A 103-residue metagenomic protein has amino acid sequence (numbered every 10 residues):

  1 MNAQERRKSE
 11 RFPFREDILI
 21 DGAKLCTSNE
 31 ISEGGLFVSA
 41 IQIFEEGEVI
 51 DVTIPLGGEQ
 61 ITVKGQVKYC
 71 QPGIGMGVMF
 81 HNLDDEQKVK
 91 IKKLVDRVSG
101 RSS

Functional and structural regions predicted by a protein language model:
M1-E33, K92-S103: N-terminal helix initiation/capping motif
S9, S39-F44: Short, surface-exposed secondary-structure edge patches
F14-D17, L36, V63, G75-M76: Short aromatic-glycine-enriched beta-strand elements
E16-L19, G47-Q60: Short conserved beta-strand and strand-loop elements enriched in small hydrophobics with frequent Asp/Gly
I20, E30, V67-Y69, N82: A residue-level detector for short acidic-glycine micro-motifs
E30, E59-K64: Short, Lys/Arg- and Gly-enriched loop/turn segments at beta-strand edges
L36-A40, G73-N82: Short, solvent-exposed secondary-structure boundary/capping segments
G77, D85-V95: A short macromolecule-binding patch
